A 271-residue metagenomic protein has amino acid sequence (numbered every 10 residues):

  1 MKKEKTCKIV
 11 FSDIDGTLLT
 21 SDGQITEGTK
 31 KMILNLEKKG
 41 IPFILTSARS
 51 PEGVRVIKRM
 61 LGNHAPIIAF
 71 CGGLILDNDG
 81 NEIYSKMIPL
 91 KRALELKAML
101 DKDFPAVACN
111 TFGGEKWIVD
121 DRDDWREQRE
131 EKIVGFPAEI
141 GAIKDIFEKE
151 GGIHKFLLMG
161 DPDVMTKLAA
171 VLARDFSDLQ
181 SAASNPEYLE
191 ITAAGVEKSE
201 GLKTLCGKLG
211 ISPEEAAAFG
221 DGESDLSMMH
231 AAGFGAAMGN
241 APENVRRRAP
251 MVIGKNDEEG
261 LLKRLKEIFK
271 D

Functional and structural regions predicted by a protein language model:
K2-I9, T26, E190-D271: Mg2+-dependent phosphoryl-transfer enzymes with acidic/Ser/Thr/Gly-rich catalytic loops
T6-S21: Asp-based phosphoryl-transfer active-site loop
Q24-R126: Active-site phosphate-binding/coordination module
T29, V54-K58, L168, L172 (+3 more regions): Hydrophobic packing residues within well-ordered alpha-helices of enzyme cores
E37, D101, A173, H230 (+1 more regions): Anion (oxyanion) recognition and catalysis
G40-I44, N63-A65, H154-K155, E214-E215 (+2 more regions): Short active-site oxyanion
L61-N63, C71, D175-S177, A231-A232 (+1 more regions): Short, structured coil segments at secondary-structure junctions
D103-F219, E223, N240: Conserved acidic, metal-coordinating active-site core of Asp-based, Mg2+-dependent phosphoryl-transfer enzymes
